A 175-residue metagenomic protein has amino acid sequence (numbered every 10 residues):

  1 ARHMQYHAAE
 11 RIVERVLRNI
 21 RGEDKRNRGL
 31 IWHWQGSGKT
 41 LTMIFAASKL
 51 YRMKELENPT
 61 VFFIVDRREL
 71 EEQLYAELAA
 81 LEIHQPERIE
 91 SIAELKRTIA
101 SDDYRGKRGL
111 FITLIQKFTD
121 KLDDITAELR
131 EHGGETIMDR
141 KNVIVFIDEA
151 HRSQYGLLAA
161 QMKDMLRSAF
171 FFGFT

Functional and structural regions predicted by a protein language model:
A1-T175: RecA-like P-loop NTPase motor core of helicase/translocase proteins
